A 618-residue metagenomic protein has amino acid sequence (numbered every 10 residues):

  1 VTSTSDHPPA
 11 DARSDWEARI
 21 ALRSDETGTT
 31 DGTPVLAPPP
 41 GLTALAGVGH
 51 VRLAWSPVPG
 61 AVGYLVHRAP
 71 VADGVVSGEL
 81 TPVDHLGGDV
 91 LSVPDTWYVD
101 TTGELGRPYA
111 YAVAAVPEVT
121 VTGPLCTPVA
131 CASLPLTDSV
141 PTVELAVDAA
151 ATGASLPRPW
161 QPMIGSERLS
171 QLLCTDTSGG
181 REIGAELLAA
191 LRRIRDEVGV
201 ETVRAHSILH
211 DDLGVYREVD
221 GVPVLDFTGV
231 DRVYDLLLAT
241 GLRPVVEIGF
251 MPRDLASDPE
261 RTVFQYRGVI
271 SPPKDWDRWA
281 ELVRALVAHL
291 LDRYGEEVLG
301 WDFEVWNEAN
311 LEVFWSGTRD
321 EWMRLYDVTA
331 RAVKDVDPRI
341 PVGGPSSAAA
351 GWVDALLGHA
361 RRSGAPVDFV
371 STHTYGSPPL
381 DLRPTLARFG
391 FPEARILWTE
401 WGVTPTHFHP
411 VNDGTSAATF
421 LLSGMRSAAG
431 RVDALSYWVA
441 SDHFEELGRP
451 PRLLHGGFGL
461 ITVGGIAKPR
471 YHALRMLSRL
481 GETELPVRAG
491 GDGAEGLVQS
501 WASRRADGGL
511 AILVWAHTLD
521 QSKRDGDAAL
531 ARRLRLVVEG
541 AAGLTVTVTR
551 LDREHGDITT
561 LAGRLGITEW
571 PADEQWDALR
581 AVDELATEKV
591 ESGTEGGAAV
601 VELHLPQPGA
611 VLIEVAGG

Functional and structural regions predicted by a protein language model:
T2-G60, L105, V119-V143: Pro/Thr/Ser/Gly-rich low-complexity, intrinsically disordered linker/stalk tracts
D15-I20, E569-G618: C-terminal beta-strand-rich structural cap/linker in extracellular carbohydrate-active enzymes
L65-G106, E118-T127: Recognizes extended acidic, P/S/T-rich segments that occur within or adjacent to Ig-like beta-sandwich modules
A114-E118, A616-G618: Beta-strand-rich extracellular modules
R195-S377, P384: Substrate-binding cleft and catalytic face of glycoside hydrolase catalytic domains, especially the flexible beta-alpha
F369-T483, R504-A506, T518, G526-R532 (+1 more regions): Catalytic-core region of carbohydrate-active enzymes that cleave or remodel glycosidic bonds
G493-L565, Q607-L612: Carbohydrate-binding surface patches
